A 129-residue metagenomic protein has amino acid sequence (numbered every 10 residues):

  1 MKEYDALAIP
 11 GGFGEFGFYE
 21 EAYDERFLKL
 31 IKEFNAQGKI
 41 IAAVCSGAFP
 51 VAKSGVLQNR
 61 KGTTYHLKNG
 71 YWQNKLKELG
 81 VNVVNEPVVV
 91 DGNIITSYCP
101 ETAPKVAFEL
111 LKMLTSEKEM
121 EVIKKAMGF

Functional and structural regions predicted by a protein language model:
M1-A42, S46-F129: Active-site-adjacent pocket-lining segments in enzyme domains
